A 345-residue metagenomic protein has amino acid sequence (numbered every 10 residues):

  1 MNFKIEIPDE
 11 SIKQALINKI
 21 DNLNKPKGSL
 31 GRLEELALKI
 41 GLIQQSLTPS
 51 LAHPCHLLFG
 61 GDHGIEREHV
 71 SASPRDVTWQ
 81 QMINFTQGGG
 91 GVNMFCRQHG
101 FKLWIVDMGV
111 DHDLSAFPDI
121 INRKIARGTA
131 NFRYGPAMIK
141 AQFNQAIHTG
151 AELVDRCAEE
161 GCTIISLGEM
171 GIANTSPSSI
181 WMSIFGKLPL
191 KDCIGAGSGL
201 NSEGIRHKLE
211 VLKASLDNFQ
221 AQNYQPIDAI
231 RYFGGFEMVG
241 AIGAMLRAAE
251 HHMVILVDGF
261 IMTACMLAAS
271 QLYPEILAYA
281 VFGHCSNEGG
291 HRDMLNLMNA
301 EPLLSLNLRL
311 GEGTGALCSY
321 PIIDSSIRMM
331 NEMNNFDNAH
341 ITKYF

Functional and structural regions predicted by a protein language model:
M1-F345: N-terminal loops that bind phosphate or other acidic moieties and the adjacent beta-alpha structural core
